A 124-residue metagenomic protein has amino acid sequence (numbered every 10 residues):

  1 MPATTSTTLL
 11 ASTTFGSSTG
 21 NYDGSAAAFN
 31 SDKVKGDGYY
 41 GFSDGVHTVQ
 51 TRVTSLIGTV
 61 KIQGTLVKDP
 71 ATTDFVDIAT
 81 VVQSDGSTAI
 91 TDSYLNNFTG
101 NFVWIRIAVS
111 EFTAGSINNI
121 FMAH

Functional and structural regions predicted by a protein language model:
M1-S43: Transition segment at domain starts
A27-N30, V34-D44, D77-H124: Beta-sandwich interaction modules
H47, V60, I105: Residue-level detector of short, conserved catalytic/binding motifs and their immediate flanks
T48-R52: Short edge beta-strand/loop segments characteristic of extracellular beta-sandwich folds
T54-T59, F112: Short proline/glycine-enriched turn/loop motifs at strand-loop junctions of beta-rich domains
I57-I78, N119-A123: Short, surface-exposed beta-strand/strand-loop-strand elements in extracellular ectodomains
